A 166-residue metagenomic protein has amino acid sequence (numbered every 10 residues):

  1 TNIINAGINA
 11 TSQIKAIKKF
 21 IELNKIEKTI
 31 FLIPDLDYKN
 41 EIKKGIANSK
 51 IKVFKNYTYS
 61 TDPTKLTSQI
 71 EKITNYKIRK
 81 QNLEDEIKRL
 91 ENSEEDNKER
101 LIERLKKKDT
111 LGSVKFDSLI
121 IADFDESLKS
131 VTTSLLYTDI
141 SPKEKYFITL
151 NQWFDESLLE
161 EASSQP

Functional and structural regions predicted by a protein language model:
T1, N5-G7, Y146-Q152: Short beta-strand elements of ligand-binding domains
N2-E126: Extracellular/periplasmic Venus flytrap/periplasmic-binding protein
A16-I17, T132-L135: N-terminal post-signal-peptidase region of extra-cytosolic proteins
E41-K44, S130-T133, L158-E160: A short acidic (Asp/Glu
S49-K52, T138-K143: Short helix-capping segments at alpha-helix termini
K55-Y57, P142-N151: Aromatic-lined carbohydrate-recognition surfaces of secreted/lumenal glycan-active proteins
L111-V114, I140-P142, E161-S163: Extracellular/periplasmic catalytic domains that process cell-envelope and extracellular macromolecules
S134-L135, I148-P166: C-terminal soluble interaction/assembly domains
